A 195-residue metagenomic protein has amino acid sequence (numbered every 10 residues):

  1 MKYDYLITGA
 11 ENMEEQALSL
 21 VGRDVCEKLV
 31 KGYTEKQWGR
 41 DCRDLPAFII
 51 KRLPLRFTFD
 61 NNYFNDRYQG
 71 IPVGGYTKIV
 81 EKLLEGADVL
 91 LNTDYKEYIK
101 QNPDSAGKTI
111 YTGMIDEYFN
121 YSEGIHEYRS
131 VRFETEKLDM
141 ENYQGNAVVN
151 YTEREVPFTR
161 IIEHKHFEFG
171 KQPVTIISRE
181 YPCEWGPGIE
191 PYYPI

Functional and structural regions predicted by a protein language model:
M1, M13-K108, D116-E117: Active-site/ligand-binding neighborhood in enzyme catalytic cores
G9-E11: Glycine-rich Rossmann-fold phosphate-binding loop(s) that bind the pyrophosphate of adenine dinucleotide cofactors
K96-I195: Mid-domain catalytic core of redox enzymes that form a hydrophobic substrate pocket/lid adjacent to a catalytic redox
